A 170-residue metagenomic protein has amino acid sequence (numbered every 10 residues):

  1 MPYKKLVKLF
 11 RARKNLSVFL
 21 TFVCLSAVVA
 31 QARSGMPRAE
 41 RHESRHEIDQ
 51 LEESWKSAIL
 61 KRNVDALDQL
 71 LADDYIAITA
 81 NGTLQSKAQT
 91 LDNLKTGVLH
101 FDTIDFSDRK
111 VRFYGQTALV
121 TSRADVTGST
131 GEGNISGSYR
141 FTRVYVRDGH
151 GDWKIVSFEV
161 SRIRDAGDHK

Functional and structural regions predicted by a protein language model:
M1-A12: N-terminal secretory signal peptides that target proteins for export/translocation
L9, C24-V29, W55: Short, intrinsically disordered, low-complexity terminal segments
R13-N15, S107-D108: A composition-driven signal for long, intrinsically disordered, charge-rich low-complexity tracts
N15-A27: Bacterial N-terminal signal peptides
Q31-Q69, D74-K170: A beta-strand edge to alpha-helix "cap/lid" segment located at domain peripheries
